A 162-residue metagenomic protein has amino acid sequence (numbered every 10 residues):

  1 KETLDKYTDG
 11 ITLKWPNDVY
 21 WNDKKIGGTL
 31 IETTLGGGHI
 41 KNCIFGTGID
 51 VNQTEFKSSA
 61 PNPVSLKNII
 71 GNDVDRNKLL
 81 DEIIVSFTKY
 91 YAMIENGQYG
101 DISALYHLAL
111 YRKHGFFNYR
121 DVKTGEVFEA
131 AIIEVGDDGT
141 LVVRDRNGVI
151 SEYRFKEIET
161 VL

Functional and structural regions predicted by a protein language model:
K1-I11, W21-L162: Long, positively charged amphipathic alpha-helical accessory segments at protein N-termini or as interdomain linkers
